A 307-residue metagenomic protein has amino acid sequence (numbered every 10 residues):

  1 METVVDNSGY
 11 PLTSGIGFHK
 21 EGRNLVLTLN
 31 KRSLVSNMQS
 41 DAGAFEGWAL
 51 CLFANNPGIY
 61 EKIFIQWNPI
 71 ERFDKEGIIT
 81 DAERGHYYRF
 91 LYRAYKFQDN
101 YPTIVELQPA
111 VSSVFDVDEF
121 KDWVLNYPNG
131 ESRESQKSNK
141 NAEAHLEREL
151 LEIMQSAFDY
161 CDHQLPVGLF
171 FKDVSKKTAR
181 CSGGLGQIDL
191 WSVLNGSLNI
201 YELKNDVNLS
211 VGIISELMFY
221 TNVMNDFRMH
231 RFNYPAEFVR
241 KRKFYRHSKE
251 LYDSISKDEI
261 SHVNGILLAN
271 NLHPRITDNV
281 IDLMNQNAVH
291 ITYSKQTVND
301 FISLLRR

Functional and structural regions predicted by a protein language model:
M1-R307: Charged, terminal alpha-helix-loop-beta segments that serve as non-catalytic nucleic-acid engagement and/or assembly
